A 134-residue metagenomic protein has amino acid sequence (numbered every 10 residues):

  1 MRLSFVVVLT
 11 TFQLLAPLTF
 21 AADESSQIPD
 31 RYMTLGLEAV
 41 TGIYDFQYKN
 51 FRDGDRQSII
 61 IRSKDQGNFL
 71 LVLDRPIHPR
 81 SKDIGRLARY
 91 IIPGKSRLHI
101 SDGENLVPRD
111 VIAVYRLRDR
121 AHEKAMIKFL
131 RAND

Functional and structural regions predicted by a protein language model:
S4-A16: Bacterial N-terminal signal peptides
L14-F20, L130: N-terminal cationic amphipathic segment used for targeting or macromolecule association
A21-P76, D134: N-terminal secretory signal peptides
I43, G54-R56, Q66-N68, L87 (+2 more regions): Extracytoplasmic
S63-D102: Acidic, aromatic-enriched beta-alpha/helix-loop junctions
P93-D134: C-terminal partner/receptor-binding element of secreted or periplasmic proteins
